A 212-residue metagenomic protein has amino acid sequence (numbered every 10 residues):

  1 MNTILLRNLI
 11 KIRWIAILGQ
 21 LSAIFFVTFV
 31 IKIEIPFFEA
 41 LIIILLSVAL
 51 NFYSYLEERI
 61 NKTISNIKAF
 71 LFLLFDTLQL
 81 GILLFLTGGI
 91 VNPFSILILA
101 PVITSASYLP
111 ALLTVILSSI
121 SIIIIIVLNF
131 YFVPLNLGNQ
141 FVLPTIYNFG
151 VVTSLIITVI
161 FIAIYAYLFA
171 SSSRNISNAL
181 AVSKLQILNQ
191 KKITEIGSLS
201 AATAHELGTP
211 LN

Functional and structural regions predicted by a protein language model:
I4-N61: Hydrophobic alpha-helical transmembrane segments of multi-pass membrane proteins
I10, L18, A40-I44, F70-L74 (+3 more regions): Hydrophobic alpha-helical transmembrane segments
G19, I24-F26, F72-V91, A111-I146: Hydrophobic transmembrane alpha-helices
Y53-E58, T153-I187: Juxtamembrane or sensor-core-proximal signal-transducing alpha helices that couple sensory domains to cytosolic
I60-I64, A106-S118: Membrane-helix interface "capping/anchor" motifs
Q140-L155, F161: Structural signal for the N-terminal portions of transmembrane helices and their immediately preceding loop/interface
N178-L207: Conserved HAMP-HisKA connector
